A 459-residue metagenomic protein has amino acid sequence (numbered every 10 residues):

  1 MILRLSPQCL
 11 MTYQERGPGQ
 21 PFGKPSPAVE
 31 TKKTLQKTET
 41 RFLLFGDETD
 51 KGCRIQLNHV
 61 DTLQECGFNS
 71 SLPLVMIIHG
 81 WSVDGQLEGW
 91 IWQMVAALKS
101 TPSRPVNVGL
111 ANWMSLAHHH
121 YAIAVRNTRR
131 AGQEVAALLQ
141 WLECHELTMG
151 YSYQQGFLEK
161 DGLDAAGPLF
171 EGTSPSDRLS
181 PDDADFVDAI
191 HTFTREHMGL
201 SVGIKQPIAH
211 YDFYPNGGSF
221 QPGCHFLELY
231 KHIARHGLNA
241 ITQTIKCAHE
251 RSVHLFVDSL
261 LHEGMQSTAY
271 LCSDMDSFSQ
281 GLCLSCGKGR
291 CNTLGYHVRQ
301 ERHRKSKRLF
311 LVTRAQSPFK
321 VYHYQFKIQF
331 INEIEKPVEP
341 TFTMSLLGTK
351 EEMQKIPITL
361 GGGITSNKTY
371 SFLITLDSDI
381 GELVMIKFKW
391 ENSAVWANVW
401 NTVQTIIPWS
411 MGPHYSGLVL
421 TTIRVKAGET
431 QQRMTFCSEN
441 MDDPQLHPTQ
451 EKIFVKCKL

Functional and structural regions predicted by a protein language model:
M1-A111, L116-N127, A137-L147, R178-P181 (+2 more regions): Flexible, membrane-associating and regulatory peripheral segments of lipid-active enzymes
E134-L139, V187: Short, well-ordered amphipathic alpha-helical segments that serve as non-catalytic structural scaffolds within diverse
E146-K160: Alpha/beta-hydrolase fold nucleophile elbow
L158, D164-G223: The feature captures the conserved acid-bearing segment of alpha/beta-hydrolase catalytic domains
